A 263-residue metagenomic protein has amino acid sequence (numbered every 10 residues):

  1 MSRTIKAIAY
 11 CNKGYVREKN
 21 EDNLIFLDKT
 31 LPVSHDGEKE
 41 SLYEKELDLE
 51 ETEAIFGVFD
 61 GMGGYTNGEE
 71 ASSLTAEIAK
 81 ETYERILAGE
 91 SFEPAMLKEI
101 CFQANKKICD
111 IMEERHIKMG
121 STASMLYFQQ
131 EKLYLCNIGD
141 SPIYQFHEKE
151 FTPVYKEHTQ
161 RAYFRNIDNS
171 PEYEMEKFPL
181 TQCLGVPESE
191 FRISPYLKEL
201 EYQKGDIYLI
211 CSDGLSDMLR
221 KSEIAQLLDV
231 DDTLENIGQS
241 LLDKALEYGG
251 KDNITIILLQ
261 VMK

Functional and structural regions predicted by a protein language model:
M1-K263: PP2C/PPM-type serine/threonine phosphatase catalytic domain
